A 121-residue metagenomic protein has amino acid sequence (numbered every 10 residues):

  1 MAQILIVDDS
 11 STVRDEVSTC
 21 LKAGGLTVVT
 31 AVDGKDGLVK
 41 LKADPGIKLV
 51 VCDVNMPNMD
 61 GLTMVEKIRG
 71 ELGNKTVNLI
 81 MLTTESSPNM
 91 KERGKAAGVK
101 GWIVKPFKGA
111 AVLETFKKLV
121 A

Functional and structural regions predicted by a protein language model:
S11-V29, A97: Two-component/phosphorelay signaling modules centered on CheY-like receiver
T30-L49, E92: Acidic, metal-coordinating helix/loop segments flanking the phosphotransfer/catalytic sites of two-component signaling
G46-K48, L72-N78: His-Asp phosphorelay/catalytic-motif detector in bacterial-type signaling
D53, T83: Active-site residues of response regulator receiver
M56: Receiver (REC) domain active-site loop signature in two-component systems and cognate sites in sensor histidine kinases
K100: Short, glycine/charged-rich "phosphate-handling" switch motifs in NTP-dependent and phosphotransfer domains
F107-F116: C-terminal output helix
